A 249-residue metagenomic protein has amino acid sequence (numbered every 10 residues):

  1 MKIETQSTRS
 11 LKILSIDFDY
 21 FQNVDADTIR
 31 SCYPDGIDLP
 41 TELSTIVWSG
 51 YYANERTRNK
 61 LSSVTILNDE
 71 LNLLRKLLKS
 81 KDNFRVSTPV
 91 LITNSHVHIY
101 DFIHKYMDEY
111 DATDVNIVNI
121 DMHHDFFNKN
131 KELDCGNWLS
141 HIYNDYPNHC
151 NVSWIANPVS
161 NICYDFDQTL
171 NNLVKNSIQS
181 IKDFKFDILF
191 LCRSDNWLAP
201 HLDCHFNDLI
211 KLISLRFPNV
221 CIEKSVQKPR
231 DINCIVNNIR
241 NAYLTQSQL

Functional and structural regions predicted by a protein language model:
K2-L249: Conserved alpha-helical scaffold segments that buttress catalytic/binding sites
